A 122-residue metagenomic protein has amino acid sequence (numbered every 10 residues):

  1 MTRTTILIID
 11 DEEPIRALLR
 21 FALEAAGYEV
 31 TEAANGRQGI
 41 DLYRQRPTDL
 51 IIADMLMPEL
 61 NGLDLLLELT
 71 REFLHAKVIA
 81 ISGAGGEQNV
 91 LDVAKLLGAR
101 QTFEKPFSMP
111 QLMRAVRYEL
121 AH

Functional and structural regions predicted by a protein language model:
A17-A25: Charged docking surfaces used in two-component/phosphorelay signaling
G27-A34, L42: Short hydrophobic/Thr-rich beta-strand motif most characteristic of the beta2 strand and flanking loop of CheY-like
N35-Q38, N61-L65: Acidic catalytic/metal-coordinating carboxylates
D54: Active-site residues of response regulator receiver
M57: Receiver (REC) domain active-site loop signature in two-component systems and cognate sites in sensor histidine kinases
D64, G85-F103, R114: Alpha4 helix (beta4-alpha4-beta5 surface) of REC/receiver domains from two-component response regulators
I81-S82: Hydrophobic/aromatic residues positioned on beta-strands within the core alpha/beta folds
F107-R117: C-terminal output helix
